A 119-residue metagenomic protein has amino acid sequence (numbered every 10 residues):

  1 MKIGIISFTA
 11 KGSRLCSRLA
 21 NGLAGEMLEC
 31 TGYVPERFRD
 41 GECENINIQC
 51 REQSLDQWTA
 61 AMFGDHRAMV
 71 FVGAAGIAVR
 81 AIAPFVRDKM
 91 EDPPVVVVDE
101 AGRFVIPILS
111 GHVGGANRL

Functional and structural regions predicted by a protein language model:
M1-F38: N-terminal basic/disordered segments at the start of proteins
M1-K2, L28, G64-A68, M90-P94 (+1 more regions): Short coil/turn connectors at secondary-structure junctions
S13, F38-D40, A101-I106: Short gly/pro/ser/thr-enriched loop/turn and capping motifs at secondary-structure boundaries
C30-A60: N-terminal beta-loop-helix "entrance" segment that forms/cooperates in small-molecule cofactor or anionic ligand
C43-I46, A83, P107-S110: Short acidic, glycine/serine/threonine-rich loops at helix termini
F71-A75: Short His-Asn-centered micro-motif
V79-D92: Short Gly/Thr/Asp-enriched flexible loops that form oxyanion-binding sites at enzyme active sites
R103-L119: Short, glycine-/small-residue-rich phosphate/pyrophosphate-handling segment
